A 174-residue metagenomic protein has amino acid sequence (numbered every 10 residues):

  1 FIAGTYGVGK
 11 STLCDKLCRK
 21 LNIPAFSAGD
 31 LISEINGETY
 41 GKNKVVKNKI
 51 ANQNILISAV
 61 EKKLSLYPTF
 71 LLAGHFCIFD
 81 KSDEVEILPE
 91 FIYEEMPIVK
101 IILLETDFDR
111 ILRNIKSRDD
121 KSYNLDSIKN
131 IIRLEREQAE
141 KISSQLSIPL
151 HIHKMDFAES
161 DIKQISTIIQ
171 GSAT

Functional and structural regions predicted by a protein language model:
I2: Hydrophobic anchor at the beta1->P-loop junction of P-loop NTPases
T5: P-loop (Walker A) phosphate-binding loop of NTP-binding proteins
G9: Conserved glycine(s) of the Walker
T12: Conserved Walker
D15-L56: Conserved substrate/cofactor phosphate-moiety recognition/catalytic segment in nucleotide-dependent phosphotransferases
L66-H75: Loop/turn-to-beta-strand initiation segments
H75-R118: ATP-dependent NMP and nucleoside kinases share a basic, alpha-helical "lid"
K121-I162: Small-molecule kinase domains that catalyze NTP-dependent phosphoryl transfer to phosphate-bearing small molecules
